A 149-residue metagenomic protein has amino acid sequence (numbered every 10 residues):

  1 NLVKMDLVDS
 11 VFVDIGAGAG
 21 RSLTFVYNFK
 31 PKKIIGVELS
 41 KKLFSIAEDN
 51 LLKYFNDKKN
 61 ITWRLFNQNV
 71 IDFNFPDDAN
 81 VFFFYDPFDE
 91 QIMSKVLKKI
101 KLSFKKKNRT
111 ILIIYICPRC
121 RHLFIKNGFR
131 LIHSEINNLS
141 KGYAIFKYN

Functional and structural regions predicted by a protein language model:
N1-L7: S-adenosyl-L-methionine
S10-G18: Conserved class I S-adenosyl-L-methionine
G20-T24: Glycine-rich SAM-binding Motif I of class I
N28-K33: Conserved S-adenosyl-L-methionine
S40: Conserved SAM/SAH-binding beta-strand->alpha-helix loop
I46-P76: S-adenosyl-L-methionine
N80-Q91: A short SAM/SAH-binding and catalytic strip from SAM-dependent methyltransferases
Q91-Y148: C-terminal substrate-binding/active-site "lid" region of AdoMet-derived donor-dependent transferases
